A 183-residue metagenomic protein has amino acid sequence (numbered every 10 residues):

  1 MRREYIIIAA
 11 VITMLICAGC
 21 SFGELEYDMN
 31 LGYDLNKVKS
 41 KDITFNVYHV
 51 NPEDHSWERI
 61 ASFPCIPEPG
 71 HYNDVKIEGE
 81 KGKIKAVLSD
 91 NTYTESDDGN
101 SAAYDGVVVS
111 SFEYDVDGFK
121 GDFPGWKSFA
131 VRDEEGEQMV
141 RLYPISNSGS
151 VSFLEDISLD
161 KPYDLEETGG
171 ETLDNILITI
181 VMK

Functional and structural regions predicted by a protein language model:
M1-Y5: Positively charged n-region of N-terminal signal peptides that target proteins for export
I6, S40, P52-D54, G82 (+2 more regions): Generic "edge-of-domain/loop-turn" microfeature
I7-I8, Y33: Intrinsically disordered, low-complexity segments enriched in polar/charged small residues
A10-M14: Residue-level signal for mature regions of secreted extracellular proteins and peptides
L15-G19: C-terminal motif of bacterial Sec signal peptides marking the signal peptidase cleavage site
C20-G79: N-terminal export/targeting and maturation segments
P67-K183: Extracytoplasmic electrostatic interaction patches
